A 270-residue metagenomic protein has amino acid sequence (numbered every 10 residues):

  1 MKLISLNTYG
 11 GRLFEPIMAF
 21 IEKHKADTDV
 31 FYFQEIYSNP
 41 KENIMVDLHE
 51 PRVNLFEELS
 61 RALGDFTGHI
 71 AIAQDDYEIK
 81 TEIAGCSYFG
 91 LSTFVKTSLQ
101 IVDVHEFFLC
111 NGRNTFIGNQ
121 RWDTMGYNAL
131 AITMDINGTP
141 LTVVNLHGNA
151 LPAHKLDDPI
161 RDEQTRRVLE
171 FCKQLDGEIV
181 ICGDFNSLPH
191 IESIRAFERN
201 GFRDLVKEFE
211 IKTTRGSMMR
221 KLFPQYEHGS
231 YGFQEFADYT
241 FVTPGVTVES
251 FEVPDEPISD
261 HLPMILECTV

Functional and structural regions predicted by a protein language model:
K2-T8, I21-D47, L59, F94 (+5 more regions): Active-site beta-strand/loop signature of hydrolases that rely on acidic residues for catalysis
L6-G11, N119-R121, K155-I160: Short, flexible loop segments at the rims of nucleotide/cofactor-binding pockets, characterized by
L13-K23: Short, acidic/polar
Y37-P140, P254-D255: Structured beta-strand-rich core segments of catalytic domains in phosphoester-bond hydrolases
D47-R52, D65-V95, N186-E252, E256: Active site of divalent-metal-dependent phosphoester/diester hydrolases
G112, L141-L151: Short, basic/glycine-rich phosphate-binding loops at helix/coil junctions that contact nucleotide phosphates
D135-T139, R199-N200, D260: Short strand-coil-strand connectors
H147-V168, H190, I194-E198: Active-site-proximal segments of metal-dependent phosphoesterases and phosphodiesterases across multiple
